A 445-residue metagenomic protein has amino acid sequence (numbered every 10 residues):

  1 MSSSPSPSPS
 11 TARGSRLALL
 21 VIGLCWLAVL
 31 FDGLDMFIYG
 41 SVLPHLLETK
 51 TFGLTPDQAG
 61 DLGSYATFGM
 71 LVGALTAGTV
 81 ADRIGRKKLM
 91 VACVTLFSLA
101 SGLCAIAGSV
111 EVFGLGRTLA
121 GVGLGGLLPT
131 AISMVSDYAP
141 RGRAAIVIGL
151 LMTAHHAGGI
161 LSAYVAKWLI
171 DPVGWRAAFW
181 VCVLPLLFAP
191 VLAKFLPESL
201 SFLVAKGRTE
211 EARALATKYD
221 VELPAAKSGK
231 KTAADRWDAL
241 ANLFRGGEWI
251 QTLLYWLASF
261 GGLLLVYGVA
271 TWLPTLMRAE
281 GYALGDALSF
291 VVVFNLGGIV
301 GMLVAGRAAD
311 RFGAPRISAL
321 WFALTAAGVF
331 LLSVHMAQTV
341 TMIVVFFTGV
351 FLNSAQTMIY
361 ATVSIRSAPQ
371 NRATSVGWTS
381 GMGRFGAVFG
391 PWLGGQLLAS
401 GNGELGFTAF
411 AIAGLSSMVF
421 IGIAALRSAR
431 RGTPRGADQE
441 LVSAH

Functional and structural regions predicted by a protein language model:
M1-S10, F195-Q251, P434-H445: Intracellular cytosolic loops and amphipathic helices of Major Facilitator Superfamily
M1-Y39: Cytosolic juxtamembrane N-terminal segment immediately preceding the first transmembrane helix of multi-pass
G40, F244-L303: Extracytoplasmic gate region of multi-pass secondary transporters
G40-V72, D286: Extracellular/periplasmic helix-loop-helix junction of adjacent transmembrane segments in MFS-like secondary
L46-L47, V80-A81, V165-V173, M277-R278 (+2 more regions): Interfacial helix-cap and linker-helix signal at transmembrane-aqueous boundaries of multi-pass secondary transporters
V72-V110: Conserved MFS/SLC helix-loop-helix module at the cytosolic interface between two early adjacent transmembrane helices
G85, I106-V112, G123, P140 (+2 more regions): Helix-breaking motifs and short loop linkers at transmembrane-helix boundaries and internal kinks in secondary membrane
K88-G102, R316-L331: Structural signature of the two symmetry-related core transmembrane helices
